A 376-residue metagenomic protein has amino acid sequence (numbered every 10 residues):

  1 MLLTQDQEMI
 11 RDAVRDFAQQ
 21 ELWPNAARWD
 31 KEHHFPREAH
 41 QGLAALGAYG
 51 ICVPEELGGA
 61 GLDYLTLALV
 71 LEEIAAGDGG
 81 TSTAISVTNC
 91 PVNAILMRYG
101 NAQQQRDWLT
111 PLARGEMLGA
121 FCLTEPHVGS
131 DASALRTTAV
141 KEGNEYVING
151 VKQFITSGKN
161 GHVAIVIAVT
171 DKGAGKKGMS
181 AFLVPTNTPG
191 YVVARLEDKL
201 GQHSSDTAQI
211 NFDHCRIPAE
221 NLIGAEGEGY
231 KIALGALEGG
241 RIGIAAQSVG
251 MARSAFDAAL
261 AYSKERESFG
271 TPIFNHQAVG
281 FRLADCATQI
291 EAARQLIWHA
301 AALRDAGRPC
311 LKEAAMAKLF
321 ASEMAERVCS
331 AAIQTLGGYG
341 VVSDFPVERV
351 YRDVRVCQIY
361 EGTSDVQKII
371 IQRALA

Functional and structural regions predicted by a protein language model:
M1-T81, I85-V87, Y99-Q104, P111-G115 (+5 more regions): Alpha-helical interface subdomain recognition
L62-D63, D131-S133, S157-H162, G175-G178 (+2 more regions): Short glycine/proline-enriched turns and hinge-like loops at secondary-structure junctions
I85, L112, H127-S130, F154-S157 (+2 more regions): Short Gly/Pro-enriched turn/cap motifs at secondary-structure boundaries
N93-Y99, F121, S133: Flexible, glycine-rich active-site loops centered on histidine and acidic residues that chelate a metal or position
G115-L123, I167: A short, Trp-centered hydrophobic/proline-enriched beta-strand micro-motif
A134, N187-P218: Flexible, small-/acidic-enriched active-site or ligand-binding loops
R136-T138: Short, surface-exposed charged micro-motifs
N144-E145, N149-V193: A short core secondary-structure module
